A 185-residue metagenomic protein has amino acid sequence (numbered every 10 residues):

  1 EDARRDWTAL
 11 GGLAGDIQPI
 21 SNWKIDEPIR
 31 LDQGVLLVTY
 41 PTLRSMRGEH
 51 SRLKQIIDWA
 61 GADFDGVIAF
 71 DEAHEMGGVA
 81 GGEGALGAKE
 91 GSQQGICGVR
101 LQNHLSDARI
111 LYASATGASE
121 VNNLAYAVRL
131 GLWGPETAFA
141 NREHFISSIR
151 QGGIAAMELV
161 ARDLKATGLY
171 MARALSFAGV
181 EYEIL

Functional and structural regions predicted by a protein language model:
E1-C97, T137, N141-R150: SF2 helicase/translocase NTPase motor core, specifically the RecA-like lobe 1 inter-motif segment between Walker
R4, A125-V128, A161-G168: Short, amphipathic alpha-helical segments that act as regulatory/interfacial helices in nucleotide-processing proteins
R5, A9, N103, Y126: Short, well-ordered alpha-helices that flank and scaffold nucleotide-derived cofactor binding pockets
T8, G81, S106, R129-L132: Hydrophobic/aromatic-lined pockets within catalytic cores
L10, M76, L130-G131, T167: Phosphate/oxyanion-binding loops and surfaces in catalytic or ligand/nucleic-acid-binding neighborhoods
V38-S45, Q55, A88-A108, Y112-A115 (+1 more regions): Inter-lobe coupling linker of SF2 helicases/translocases
H74, A115-T116: Conserved H-loop
A118-L132: Short regulatory helix/loop adjacent to the ATP-binding pocket of P-loop NTPases
